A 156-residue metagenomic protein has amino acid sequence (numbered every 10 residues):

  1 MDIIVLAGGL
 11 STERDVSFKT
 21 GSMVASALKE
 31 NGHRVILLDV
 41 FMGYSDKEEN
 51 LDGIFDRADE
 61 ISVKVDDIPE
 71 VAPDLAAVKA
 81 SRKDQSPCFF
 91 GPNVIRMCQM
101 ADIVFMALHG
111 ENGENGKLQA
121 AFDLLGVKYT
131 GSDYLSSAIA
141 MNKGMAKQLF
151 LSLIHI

Functional and structural regions predicted by a protein language model:
M1-L135, I139-S152: ATP-binding N-terminal substructure of ATP-dependent carboxylate-amine bond-forming enzymes
I154-I156: Conserved small/polar residues in nucleotide/adenosyl-binding loops
